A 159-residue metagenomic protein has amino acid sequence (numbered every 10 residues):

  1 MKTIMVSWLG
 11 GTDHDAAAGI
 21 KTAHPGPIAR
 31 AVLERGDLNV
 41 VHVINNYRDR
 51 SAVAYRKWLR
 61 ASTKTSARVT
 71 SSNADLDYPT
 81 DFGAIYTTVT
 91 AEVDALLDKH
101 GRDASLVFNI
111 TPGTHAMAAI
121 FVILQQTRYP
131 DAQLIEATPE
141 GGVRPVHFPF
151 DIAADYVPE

Functional and structural regions predicted by a protein language model:
M1-V107, T114-E159: Long, low-complexity, Lys/Arg-enriched
